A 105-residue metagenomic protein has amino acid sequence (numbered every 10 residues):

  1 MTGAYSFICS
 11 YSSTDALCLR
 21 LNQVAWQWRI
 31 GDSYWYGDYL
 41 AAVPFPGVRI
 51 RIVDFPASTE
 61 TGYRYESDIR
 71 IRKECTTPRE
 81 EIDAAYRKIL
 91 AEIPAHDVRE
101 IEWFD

Functional and structural regions predicted by a protein language model:
M1-L19: Terminal, regulation- and interaction-focused segments at domain boundaries
Y5-S10, I50, V98-I101: Hydrophobic transmembrane signal anchors and adjacent membrane-proximal interface regions, especially in viral
S13-D15, P56-S58, K73-T77: Residues that cap or initiate secondary-structure elements
R20, A25-R29, E80-I82, R87: Aromatic- and glycine-enriched beta-alpha-beta binding-site module
N22-S33, E92-F104: Short secondary-structure junctions
D32-I71: Short, intrinsically disordered low-complexity segments
R70-W103: Ampiphathic alpha-helical segments that act as solvent-exposed interaction surfaces
